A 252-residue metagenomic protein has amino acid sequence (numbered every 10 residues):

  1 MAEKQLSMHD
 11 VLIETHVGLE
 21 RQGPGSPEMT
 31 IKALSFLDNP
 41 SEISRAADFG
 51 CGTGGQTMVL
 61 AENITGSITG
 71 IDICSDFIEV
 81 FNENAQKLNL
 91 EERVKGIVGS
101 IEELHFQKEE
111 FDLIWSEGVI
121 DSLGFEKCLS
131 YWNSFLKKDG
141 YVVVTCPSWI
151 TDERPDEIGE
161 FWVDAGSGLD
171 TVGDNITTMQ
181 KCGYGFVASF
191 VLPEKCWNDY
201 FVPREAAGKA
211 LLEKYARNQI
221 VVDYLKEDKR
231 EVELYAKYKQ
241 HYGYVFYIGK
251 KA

Functional and structural regions predicted by a protein language model:
G23-I43: Conserved alpha-helix/loop element of class I SAM-dependent methyltransferases that forms part of the SAM/SAH-binding
A47-F49, T53-E103: Class I SAM-dependent methyltransferase SAM/SAH-binding core
E102-L113: A short acidic, Gly/Pro-enriched loop at the edge of an enzyme's catalytic core that lines a small-molecule cofactor
L113-E126: A short SAM/SAH-binding and catalytic strip from SAM-dependent methyltransferases
E126-Y141: A short glycine-rich, Lys/Arg-flanked "PGG" loop and its adjoining helix->strand segment in the class I
P147-G166: Short, glycine-/aromatic-enriched active-site segment of Class I SAM-dependent methyltransferases
G168-G183, V187: Short alpha-helix
F190-A252: Conserved Class I S-adenosyl-L-methionine
